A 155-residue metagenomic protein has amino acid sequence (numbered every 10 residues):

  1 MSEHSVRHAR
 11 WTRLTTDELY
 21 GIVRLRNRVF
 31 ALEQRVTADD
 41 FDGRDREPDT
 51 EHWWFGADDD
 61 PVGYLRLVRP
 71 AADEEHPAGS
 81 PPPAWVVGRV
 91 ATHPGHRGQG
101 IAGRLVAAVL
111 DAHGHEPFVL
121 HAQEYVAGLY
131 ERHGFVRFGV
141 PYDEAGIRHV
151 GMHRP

Functional and structural regions predicted by a protein language model:
M1-P48, H52-D60: Short amphipathic alpha-helix that is part of the acyltransferase structural core
T37-D39, T50-F55, Y64, R89 (+2 more regions): Short hydrophobic/aromatic beta-strand element in the GNAT-like acyltransferase core that lines or flanks the acyl-donor
W54, D60-P77, P83-A91: Conserved beta-strand in the GNAT
P61, T92-H93, A102, F135: Structured catalytic cores of enzymes that bind and process phosphorylated ligands/cofactors
T92, G98-D111: Conserved acetyl-CoA-binding loop-helix of GNAT-fold acetyltransferases
D111-E124: Conserved GNAT acetyl-CoA-binding A-motif
H121-R148: Conserved active-site alpha-helix within GNAT-family acetyltransferase domains
